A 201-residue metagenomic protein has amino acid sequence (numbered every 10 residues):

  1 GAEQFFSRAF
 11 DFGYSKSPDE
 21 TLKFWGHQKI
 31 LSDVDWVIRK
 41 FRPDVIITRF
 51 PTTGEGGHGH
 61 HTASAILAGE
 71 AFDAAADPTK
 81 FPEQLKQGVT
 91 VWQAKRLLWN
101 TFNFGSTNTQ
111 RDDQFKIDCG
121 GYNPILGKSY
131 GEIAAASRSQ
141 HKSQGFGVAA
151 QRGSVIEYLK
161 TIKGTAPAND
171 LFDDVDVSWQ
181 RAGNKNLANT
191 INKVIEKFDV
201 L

Functional and structural regions predicted by a protein language model:
G1-F81, N103: Active-site beta-strand->loop->alpha-helix modules in alpha/beta enzyme cores, enriched in Gly/His/Asp(Glu)
A74-L201: The feature marks non-catalytic terminal segments
